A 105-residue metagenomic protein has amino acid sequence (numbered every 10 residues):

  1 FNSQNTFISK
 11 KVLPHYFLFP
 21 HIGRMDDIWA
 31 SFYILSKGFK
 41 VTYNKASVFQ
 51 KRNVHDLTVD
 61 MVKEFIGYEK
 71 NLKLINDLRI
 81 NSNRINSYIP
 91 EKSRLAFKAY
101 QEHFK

Functional and structural regions predicted by a protein language model:
F1-K105: C-terminal catalytic/acceptor-binding lobe
